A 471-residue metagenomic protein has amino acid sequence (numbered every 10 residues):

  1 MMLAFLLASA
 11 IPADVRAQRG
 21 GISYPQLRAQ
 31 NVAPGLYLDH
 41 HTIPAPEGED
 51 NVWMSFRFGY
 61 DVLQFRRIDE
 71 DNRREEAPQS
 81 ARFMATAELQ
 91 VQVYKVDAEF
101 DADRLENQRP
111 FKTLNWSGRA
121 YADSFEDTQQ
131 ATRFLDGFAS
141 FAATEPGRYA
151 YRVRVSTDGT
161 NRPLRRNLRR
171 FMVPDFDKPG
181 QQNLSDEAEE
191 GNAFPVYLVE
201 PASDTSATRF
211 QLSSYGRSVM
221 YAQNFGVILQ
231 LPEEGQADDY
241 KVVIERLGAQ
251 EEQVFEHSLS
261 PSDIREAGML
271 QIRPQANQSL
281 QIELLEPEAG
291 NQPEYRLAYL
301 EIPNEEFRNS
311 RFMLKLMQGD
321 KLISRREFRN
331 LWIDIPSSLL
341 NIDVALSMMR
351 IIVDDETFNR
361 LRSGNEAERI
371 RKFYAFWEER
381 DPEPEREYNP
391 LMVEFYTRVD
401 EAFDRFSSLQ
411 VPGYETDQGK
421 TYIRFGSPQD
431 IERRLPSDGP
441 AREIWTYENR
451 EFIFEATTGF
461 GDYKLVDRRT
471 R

Functional and structural regions predicted by a protein language model:
M1-S9: Bacterial N-terminal signal peptides
A8-R19: Boundary at the C-terminal end of the N-terminal hydrophobic targeting segment
Q18-N304, I323-W332: Intrinsically disordered, low-complexity terminal regions enriched in Ser/Thr/Pro/Gly and charged residues
I43-G48, V219-N224, E233-Q236, L247-F307 (+1 more regions): Residues within mature, well-folded domains
R152-R154, M313-M317: Extracellular recognition modules
